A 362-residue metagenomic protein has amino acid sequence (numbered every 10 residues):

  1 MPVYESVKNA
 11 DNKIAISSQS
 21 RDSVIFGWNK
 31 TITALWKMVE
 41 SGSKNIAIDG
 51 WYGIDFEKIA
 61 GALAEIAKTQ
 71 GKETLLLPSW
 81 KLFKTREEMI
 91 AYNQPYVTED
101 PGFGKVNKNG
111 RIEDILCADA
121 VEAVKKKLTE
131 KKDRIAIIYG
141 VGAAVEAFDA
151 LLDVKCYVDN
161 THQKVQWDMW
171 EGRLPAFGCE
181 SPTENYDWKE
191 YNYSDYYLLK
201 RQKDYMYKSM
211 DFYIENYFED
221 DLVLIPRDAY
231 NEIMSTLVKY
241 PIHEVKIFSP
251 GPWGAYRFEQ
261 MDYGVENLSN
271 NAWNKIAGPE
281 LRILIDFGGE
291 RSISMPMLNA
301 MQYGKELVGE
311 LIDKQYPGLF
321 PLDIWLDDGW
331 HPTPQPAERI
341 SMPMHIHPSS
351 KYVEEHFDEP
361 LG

Functional and structural regions predicted by a protein language model:
M1-S41, E57-A67, E171-L174, N192-N271: NTP-dependent small-molecule kinase module
P2-K30, K72-I135: ATP-dependent small-molecule kinase phosphotransfer cores that center on conserved nucleotide phosphate-binding segments
S41-N45, G71, D133, L152 (+1 more regions): A general structural motif
A47-G50: Short hydrophobic/aromatic beta-strand immediately N-terminal to the Walker A/P-loop
G53-I54: ATP-binding Walker
I66, Q70, E122-G178: ATP-dependent NMP and nucleoside kinases share a basic, alpha-helical "lid"
K84-D114, D149-L198: A glycine- and Lys/Arg-enriched "phosphate-lid" helix/loop adjacent to the NTP-binding pocket of small-molecule kinases
I247-G362: Active-site region of the double-stranded beta-helix
